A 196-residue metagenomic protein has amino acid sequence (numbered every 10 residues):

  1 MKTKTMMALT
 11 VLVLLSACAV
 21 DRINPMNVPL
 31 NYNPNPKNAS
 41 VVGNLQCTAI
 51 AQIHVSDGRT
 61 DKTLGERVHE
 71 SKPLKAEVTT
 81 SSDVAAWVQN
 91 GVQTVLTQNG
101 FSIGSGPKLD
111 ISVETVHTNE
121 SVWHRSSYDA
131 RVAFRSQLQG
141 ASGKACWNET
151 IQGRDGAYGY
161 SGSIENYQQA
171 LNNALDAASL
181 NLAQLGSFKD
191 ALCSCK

Functional and structural regions predicted by a protein language model:
M1, S102-P107, S112, S187-K196: Extended alpha-helical regions
M1-A19: Sec-dependent bacterial lipoprotein signal peptides
C18-A86, S187-K196: A structural "domain/chain start" motif
A19-L30, Q98-C146, D155-S161: Surface-exposed short loop/turn segments
E66-S81, Q139-L185: Short secondary-structure boundary motifs at beta->alpha junctions and helix caps
Q93-T97, F101, S179-S187: Sec-exported extracytoplasmic/periplasmic mature domains
